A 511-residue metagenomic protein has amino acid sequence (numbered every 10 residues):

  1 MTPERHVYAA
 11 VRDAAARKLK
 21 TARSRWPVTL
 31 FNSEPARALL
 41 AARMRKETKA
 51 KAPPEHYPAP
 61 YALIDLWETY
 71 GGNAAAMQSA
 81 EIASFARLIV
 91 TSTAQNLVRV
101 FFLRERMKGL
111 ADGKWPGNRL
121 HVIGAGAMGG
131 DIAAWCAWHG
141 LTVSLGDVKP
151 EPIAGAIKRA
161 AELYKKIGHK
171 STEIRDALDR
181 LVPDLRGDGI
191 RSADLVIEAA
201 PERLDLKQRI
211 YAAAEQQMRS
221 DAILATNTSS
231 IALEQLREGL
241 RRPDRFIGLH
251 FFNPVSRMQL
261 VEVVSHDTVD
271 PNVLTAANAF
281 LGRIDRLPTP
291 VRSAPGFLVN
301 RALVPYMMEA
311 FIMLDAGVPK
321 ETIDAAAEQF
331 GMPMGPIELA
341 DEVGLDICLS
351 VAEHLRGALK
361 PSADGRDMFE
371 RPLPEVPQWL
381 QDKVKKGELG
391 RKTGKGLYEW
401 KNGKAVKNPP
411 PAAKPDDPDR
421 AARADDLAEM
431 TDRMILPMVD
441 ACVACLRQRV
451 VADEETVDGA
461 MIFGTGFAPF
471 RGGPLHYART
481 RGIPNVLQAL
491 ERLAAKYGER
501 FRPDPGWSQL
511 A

Functional and structural regions predicted by a protein language model:
M1-A511: N-terminal glycine-rich phosphate-binding loop for ADP-containing cofactors
